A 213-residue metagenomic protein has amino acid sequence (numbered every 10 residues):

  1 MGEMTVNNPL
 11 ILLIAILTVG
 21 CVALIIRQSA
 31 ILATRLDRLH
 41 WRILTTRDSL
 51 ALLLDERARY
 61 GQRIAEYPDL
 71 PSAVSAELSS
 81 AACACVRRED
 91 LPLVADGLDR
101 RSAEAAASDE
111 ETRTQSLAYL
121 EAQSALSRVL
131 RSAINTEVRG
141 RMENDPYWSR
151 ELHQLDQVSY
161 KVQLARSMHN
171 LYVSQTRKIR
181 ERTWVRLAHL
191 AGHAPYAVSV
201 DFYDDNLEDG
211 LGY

Functional and structural regions predicted by a protein language model:
G2-Y213: A helix-centric hydrophobic-segment signal that preferentially recognizes long, alpha-helical stretches used
